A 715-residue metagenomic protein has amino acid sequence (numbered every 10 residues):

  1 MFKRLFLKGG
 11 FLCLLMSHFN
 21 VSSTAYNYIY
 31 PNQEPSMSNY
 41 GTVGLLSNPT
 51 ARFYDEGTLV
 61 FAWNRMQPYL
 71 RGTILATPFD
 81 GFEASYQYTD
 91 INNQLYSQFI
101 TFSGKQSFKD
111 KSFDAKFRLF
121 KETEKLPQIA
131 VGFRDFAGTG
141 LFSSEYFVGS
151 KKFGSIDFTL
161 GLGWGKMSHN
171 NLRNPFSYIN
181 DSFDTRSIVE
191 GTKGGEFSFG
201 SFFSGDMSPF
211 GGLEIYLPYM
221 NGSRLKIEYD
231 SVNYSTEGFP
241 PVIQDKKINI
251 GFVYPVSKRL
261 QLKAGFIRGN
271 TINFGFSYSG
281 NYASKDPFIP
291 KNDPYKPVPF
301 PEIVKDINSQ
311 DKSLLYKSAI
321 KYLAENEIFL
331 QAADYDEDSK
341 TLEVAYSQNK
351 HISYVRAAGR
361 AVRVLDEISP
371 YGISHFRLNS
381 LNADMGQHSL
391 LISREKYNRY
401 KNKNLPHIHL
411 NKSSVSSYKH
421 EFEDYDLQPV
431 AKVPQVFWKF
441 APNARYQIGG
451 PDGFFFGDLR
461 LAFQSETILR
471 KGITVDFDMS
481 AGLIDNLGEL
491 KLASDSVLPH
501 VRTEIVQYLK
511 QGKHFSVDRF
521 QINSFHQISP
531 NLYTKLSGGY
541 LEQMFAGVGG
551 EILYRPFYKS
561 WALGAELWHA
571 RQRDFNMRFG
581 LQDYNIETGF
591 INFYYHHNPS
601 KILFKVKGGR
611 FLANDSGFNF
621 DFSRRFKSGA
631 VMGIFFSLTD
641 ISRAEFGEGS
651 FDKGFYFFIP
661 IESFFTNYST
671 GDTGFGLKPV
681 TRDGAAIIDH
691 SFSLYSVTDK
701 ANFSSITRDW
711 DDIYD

Functional and structural regions predicted by a protein language model:
S23-V60, D206-S208, P287-P290, P294-V298 (+2 more regions): Outer-membrane beta-barrel biogenesis signature
T24-L141, F153-G154, K166, L217-S223 (+12 more regions): Transmembrane beta-barrel domains of Gram-negative outer membranes and organellar outer membranes
D55-L59, L70, D80-F82, K125-I129 (+15 more regions): Outer-envelope beta-barrel architecture signal
F61, G72-A76, F113-F117, F147-K151 (+11 more regions): Residues on the lipid-exposed face of transmembrane beta-strands in outer-membrane beta-barrel proteins
P78-D80, K116-T123, F153-S155, I215-Y219 (+9 more regions): Outer-membrane beta-barrel proteins
Y86-D114, R118, G132-F147, K152-G205 (+10 more regions): Outer-membrane beta-barrel translocator/channel fold
K321-A345: Short edge beta-strands and adjacent turn/loop segments
E367-R394: A short amphipathic beta-strand at an alpha->beta junction
